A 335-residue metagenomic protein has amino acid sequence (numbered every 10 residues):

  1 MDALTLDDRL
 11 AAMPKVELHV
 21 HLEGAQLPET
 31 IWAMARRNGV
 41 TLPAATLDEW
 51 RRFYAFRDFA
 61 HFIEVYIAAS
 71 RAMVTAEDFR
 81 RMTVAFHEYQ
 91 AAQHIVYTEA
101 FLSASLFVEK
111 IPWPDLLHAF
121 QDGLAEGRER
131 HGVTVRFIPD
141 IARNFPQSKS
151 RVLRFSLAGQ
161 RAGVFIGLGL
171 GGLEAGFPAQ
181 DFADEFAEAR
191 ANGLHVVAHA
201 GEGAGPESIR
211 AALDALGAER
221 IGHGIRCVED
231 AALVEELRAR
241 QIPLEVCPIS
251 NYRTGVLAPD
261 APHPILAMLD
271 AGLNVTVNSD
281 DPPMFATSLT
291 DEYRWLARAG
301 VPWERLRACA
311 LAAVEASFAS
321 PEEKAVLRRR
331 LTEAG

Functional and structural regions predicted by a protein language model:
M1-L194, G203-S208, A215-L216, R220 (+2 more regions): Metal-cofactor-binding active-site regions of metalloenzymes
H199: Short HxH-centered metal-ligating active-site micro-motif
